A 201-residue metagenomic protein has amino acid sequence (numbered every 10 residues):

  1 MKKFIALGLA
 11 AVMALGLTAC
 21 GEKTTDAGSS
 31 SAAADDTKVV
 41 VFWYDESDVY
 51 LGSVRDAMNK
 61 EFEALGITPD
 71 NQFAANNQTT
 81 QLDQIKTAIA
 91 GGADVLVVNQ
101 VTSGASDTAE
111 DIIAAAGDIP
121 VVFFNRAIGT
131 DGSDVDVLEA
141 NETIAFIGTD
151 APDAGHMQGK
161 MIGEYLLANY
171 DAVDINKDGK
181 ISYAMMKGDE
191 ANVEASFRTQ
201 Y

Functional and structural regions predicted by a protein language model:
K2-E22: Sec-dependent N-terminal signal peptides of Gram-positive bacterial secreted proteins and lipoproteins
M13, C20-Y201: A residue-level marker of the well-folded mature domains of exported/periplasmic proteins
